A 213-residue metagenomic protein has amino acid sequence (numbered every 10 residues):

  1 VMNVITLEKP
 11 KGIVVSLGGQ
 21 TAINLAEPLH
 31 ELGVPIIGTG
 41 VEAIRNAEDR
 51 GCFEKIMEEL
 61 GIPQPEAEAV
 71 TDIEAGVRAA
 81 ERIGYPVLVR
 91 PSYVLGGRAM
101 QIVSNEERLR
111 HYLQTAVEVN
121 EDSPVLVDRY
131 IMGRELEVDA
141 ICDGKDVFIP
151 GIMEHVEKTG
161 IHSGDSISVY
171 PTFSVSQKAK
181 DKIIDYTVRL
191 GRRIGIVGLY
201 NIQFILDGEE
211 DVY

Functional and structural regions predicted by a protein language model:
V1-I202, L206-Y213: N-terminal beta-alpha lobe that positions the nucleotide/phosphoryl donor in ATP/NTP-coupled carboxylate activation
